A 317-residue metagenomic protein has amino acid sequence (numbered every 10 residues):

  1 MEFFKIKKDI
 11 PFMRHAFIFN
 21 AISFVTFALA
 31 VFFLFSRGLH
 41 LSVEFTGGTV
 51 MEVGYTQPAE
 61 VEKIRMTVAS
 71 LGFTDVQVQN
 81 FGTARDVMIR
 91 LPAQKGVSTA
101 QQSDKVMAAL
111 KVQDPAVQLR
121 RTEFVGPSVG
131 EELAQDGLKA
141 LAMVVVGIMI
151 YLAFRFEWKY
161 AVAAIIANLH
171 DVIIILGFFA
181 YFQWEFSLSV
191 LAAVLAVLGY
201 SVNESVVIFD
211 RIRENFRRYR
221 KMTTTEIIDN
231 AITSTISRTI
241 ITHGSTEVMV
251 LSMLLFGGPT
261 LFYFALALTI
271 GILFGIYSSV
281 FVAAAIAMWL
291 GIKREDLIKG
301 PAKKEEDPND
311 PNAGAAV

Functional and structural regions predicted by a protein language model:
M1-V317: A structural signal for conserved, well-ordered secondary-structure elements that form binding/interaction cores
